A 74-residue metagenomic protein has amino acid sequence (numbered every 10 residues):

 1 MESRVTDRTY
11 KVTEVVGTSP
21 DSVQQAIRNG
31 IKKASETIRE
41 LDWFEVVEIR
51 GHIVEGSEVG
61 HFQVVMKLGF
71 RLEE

Functional and structural regions predicted by a protein language model:
M1-V5: Basic/polar N-terminal segments that are highly enriched at the extreme N-terminus, encompassing both cleavable
D7-W43: Short, well-ordered alpha-helical segments
R39-I53: Charge-dense, low-complexity polyampholytic segments
I49-E74: A cross-kingdom feature marking charged/low-complexity
